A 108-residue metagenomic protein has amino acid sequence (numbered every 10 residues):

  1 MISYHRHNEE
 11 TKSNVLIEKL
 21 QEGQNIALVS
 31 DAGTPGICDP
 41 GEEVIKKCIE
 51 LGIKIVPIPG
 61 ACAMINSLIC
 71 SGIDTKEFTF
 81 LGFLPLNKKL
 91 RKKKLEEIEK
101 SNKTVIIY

Functional and structural regions predicted by a protein language model:
M1-K54: Class I S-adenosyl-L-methionine
M1-S3, I55-V56, K76-G82: Short hydrophobic/aromatic-enriched beta-strand-loop microsegments
S30, I55-G60, I107: General beta-strand structural signal in soluble alpha/beta enzymes
E42, A61-C62: Alpha-helix N-cap/helix-start capping motif
C62-Y108: Beta-strand/loop-alpha-helix module characteristic of Rossmann-like adenine-cofactor folds
